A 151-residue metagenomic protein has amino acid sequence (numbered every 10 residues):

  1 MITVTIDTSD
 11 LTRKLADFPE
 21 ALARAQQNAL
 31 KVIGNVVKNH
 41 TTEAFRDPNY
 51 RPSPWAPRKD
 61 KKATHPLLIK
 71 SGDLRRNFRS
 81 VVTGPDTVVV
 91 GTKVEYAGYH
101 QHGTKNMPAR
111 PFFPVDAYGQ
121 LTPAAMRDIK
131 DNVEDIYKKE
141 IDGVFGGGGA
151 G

Functional and structural regions predicted by a protein language model:
M1-G151: Short, Lys/Arg-rich flexible segments
